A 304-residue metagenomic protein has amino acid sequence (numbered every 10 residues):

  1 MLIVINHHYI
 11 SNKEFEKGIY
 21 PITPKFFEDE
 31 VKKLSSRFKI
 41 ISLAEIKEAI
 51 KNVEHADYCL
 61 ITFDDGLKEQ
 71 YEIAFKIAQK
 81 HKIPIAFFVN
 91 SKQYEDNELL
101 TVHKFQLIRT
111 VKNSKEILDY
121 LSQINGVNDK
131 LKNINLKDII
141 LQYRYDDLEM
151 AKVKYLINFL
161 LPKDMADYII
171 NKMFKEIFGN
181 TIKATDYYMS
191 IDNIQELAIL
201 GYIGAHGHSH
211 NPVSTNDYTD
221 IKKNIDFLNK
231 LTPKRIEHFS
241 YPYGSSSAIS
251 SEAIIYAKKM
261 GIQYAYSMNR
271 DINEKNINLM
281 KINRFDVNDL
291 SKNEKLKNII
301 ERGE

Functional and structural regions predicted by a protein language model:
M1-T62, E69, L100, Q106 (+2 more regions): C-terminal active-site subregion of NodB/CE4 polysaccharide deacetylases
I5, I10-S11, H81-S247, I282: Metal-dependent polysaccharide deacetylase catalytic core of the NodB/CE4 family, i.e., the active-site-bearing domain
I19, F63-D65, N180-T185: Short, flexible loop segments at the rims of nucleotide/cofactor-binding pockets, characterized by
T62-F63, G204: Generic enzyme active-site microenvironment
L67-K68, S209: Short active-site segment of divalent metal-dependent hydrolases/proteases that encodes the spacing between
Q70-A74: Membrane-embedded segments
